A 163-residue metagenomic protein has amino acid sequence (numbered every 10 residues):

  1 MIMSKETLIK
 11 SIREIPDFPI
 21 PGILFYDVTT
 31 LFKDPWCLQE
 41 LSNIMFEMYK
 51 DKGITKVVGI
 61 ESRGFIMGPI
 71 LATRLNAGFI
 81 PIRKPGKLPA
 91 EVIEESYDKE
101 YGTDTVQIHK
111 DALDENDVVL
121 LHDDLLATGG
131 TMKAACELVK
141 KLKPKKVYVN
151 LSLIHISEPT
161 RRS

Functional and structural regions predicted by a protein language model:
I2-I54: Active-site-facing substrate-recognition patch
I54-E61: Short glycine-rich phosphate-binding loop at a beta-alpha junction
T55, D117, V147: Conserved acidic residues
I66-L75, C136: Short Gly/Thr/Asp-enriched flexible loops that form oxyanion-binding sites at enzyme active sites
A77-V119: Short, glycine/charge-rich flexible loops or terminal/linker lids adjacent to PRPP-binding catalytic cores
D124, G129: Conserved G/P- and acidic residue-centered "switch" motifs that form tight phosphate/ATP-binding loops in soluble
M132-L153: A short alpha/beta connector and helix-capping loop motif
V149, I154-S163: Single conserved hydrophobic/aromatic residue that forms the stacking wall/gate of nucleotide- or nucleobase-binding
